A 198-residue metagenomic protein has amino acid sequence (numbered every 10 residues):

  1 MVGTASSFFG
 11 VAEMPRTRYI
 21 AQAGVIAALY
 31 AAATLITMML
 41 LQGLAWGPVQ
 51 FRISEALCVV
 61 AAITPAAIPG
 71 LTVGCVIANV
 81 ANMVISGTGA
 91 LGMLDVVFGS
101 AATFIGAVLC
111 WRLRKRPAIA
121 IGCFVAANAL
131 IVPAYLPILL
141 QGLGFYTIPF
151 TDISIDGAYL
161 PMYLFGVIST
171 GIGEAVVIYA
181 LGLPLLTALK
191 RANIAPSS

Functional and structural regions predicted by a protein language model:
M1, A12, A23, D156-A158 (+1 more regions): Short linear sequence motifs
V2-T17, L186-S198: Short, charged juxtamembrane terminal tails flanking transmembrane helices
F8-P69: Hydrophobic transmembrane alpha-helices
F8-R16, T72, D156-L160, L164: Juxtamembrane loop-helix boundary motifs flanking transmembrane segments in multi-pass membrane proteins
A21-A27, G70, A102, F150-I155: Short, functional N-terminal and low-complexity linear motifs
Y30, L71-N79: Small-polar-interrupted transmembrane alpha-helices in polytopic inner-membrane proteins
M38-G47, V76-V97, A102-S198: Membrane-embedded alpha-helical hairpins and interfacial helices in multi-pass inner-membrane proteins
G70-L71, Y179: Non-catalytic, surface-exposed connector residues within folded enzymatic/regulatory domains
